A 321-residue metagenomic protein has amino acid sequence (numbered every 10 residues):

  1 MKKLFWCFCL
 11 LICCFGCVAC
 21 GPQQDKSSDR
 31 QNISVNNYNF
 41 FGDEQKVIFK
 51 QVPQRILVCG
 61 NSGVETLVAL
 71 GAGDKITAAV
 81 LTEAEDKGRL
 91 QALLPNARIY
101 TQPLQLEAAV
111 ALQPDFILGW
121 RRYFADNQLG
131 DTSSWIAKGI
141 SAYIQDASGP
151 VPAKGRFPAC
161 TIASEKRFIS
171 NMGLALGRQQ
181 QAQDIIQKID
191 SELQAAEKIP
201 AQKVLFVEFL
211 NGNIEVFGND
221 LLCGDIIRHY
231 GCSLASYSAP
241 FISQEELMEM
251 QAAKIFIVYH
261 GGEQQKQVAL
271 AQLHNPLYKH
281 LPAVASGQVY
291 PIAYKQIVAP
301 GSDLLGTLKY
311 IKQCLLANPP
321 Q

Functional and structural regions predicted by a protein language model:
K3-L4, V18-E65, L174-V207, Y259 (+1 more regions): Bacterial Sec-exported substrate-binding components of ABC uptake systems
C7-G16: Bacterial N-terminal signal peptides
V35, A159-I169, L174, Q183 (+2 more regions): Structured C-terminal subdomain patch of bacterial secreted/periplasmic proteins
Y38-D43, P95-E107, S238-E245: Short helix-initiation/N-cap motifs at beta->coil->alpha
P53, L118-R122, P152-A159, S170-Q180 (+3 more regions): Second-shell loop/turn segments in exported
R55-L112, F116, W120-F124: A short, structured surface patch at a secondary-structure boundary
T82-R89, P95, E215-F241: Alpha-helical, coiled-coil/dimerization segments enriched in small aliphatic residues
F124-G130, I140-N171, Q202-L222, K266: Extracytoplasmic ligand-binding site segments that recognize negatively charged/polar headgroups
